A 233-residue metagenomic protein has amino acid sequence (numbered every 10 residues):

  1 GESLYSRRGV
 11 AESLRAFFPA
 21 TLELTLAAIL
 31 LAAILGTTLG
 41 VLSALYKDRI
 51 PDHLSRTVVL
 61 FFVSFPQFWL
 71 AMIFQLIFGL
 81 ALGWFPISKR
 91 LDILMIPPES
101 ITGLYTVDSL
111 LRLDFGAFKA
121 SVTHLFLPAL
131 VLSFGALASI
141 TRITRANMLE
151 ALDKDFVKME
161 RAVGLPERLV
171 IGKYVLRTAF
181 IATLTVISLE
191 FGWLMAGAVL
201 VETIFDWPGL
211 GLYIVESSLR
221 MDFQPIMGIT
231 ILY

Functional and structural regions predicted by a protein language model:
G1-E12: Short membrane-interfacial helix/loop motifs at transmembrane-helix boundaries
Y5-S6, R56, I87, G172 (+2 more regions): Phosphate-coordinating loops and pocket residues in cytosolic domains that bind phosphorylated ligands
G9, I73, R90, S139 (+1 more regions): Residue-level recognition of oxygen-bearing side chains
F17, T21, I29, T57-S64 (+1 more regions): Residue-level signal for discrete positions within transmembrane alpha-helices of multi-pass small-molecule
F18-P51, Q67, L80, P97-Y233: Alpha-helical transmembrane segments of integral membrane proteins, especially multi-pass inner/plasma-membrane
L70: Rossmann-like NAD(P)(H) cofactor-binding subdomain of soluble oxidoreductases
Q75-F78: Transmembrane alpha-helix termini and helix-breaking/packing motifs in multi-pass membrane transporters
W84-T102: Juxtamembrane non-transmembrane "cap" segments at the membrane-aqueous interface of multi-pass membrane proteins
